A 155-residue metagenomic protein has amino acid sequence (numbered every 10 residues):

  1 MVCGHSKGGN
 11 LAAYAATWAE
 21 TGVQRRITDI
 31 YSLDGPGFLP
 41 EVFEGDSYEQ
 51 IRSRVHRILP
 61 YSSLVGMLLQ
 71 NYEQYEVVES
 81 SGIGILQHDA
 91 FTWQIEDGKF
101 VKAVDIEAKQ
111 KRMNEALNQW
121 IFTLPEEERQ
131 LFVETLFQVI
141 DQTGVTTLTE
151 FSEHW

Functional and structural regions predicted by a protein language model:
M1, A19-W155: Alpha/beta hydrolase fold serine-hydrolase catalytic domain that processes acyl esters and thioesters
C3-G8, A12: Gly/Ala-rich beta-loop-alpha elbow adjacent to hydrolase catalytic centers
A12-A13, V42: Short glycine-/acidic-enriched loop or helix-start segments at secondary-structure transitions that form or flank
Y14-W18: Active-site signature of alpha/beta-hydrolase-fold catalytic machinery across serine- and Asp/Cys-nucleophile hydrolases
